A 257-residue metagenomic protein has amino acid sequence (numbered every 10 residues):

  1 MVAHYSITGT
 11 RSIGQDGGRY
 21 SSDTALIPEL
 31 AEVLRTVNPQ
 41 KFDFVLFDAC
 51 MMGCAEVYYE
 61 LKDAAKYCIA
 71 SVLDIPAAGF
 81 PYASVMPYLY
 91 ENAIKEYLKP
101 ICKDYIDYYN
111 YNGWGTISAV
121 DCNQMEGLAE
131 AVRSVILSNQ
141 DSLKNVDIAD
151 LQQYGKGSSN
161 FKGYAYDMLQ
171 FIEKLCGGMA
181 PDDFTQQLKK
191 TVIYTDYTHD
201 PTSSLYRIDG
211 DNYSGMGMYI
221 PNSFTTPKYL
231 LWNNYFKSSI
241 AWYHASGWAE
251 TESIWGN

Functional and structural regions predicted by a protein language model:
M1-Y5: Anion-binding catalytic surfaces of enzymes that hydrolyze or transfer phosphate/sulfate esters
I7-N257: Terminal, contiguous helix-loop blocks that mediate binding/assembly
